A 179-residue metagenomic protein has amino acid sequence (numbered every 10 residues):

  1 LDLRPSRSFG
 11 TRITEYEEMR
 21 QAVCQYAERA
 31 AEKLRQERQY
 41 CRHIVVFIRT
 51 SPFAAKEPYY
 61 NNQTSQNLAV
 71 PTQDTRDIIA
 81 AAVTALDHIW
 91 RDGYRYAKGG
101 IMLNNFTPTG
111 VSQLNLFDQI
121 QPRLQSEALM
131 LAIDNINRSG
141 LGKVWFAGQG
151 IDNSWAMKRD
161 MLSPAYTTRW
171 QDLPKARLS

Functional and structural regions predicted by a protein language model:
L1-G93: DNA-contacting surface of Y-family translesion DNA polymerases
L68-S179: Acidic, metal-coordinating catalytic segment for phosphate/diphosphate chemistry, firing primarily on the Nudix
